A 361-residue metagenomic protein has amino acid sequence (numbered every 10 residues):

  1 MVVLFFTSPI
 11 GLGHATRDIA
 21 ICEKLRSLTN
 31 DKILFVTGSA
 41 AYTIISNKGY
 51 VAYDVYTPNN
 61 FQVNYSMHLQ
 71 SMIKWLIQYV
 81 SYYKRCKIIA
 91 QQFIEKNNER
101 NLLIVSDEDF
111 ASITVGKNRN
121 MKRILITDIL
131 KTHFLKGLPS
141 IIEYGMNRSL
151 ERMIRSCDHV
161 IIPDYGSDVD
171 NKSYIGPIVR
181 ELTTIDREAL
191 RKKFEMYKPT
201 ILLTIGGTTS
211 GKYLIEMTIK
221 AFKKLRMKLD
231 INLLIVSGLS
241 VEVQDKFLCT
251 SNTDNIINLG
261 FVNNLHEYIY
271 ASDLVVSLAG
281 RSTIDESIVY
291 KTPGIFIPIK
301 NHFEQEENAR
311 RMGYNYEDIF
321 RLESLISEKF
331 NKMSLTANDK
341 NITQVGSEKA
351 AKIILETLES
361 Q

Functional and structural regions predicted by a protein language model:
T7-I19, T209-Y213: A short, glycine/small-residue-rich beta-strand->loop->alpha-helix junction that serves as a flexible
P9, D31-Y83: Conserved nucleotide-sugar phosphate-binding/catalytic loop shared by glycosyltransferases and other
C22, R187-A271: Donor-nucleotide binding loops and adjacent catalytic segments primarily of GT-B fold Leloir glycosyltransferases
L69-L103, F110-A111: Conserved nucleotide-sugar donor-binding subdomain of glycosyltransferases
I104-D107, L125, N263-E307: A donor-sugar binding/catalytic signature common to diverse glycosyltransferases and related nucleotide-sugar
L135, S140-K212, G238-V241: A nucleotide-sugar donor-handling region in carbohydrate enzymes
N301-S327, Q344: Change "using UDP/GDP/dTDP sugars" to "using nucleotide sugars
S327-N331, I342-Q361: C-terminal alpha-helical cap of glycosyltransferases
